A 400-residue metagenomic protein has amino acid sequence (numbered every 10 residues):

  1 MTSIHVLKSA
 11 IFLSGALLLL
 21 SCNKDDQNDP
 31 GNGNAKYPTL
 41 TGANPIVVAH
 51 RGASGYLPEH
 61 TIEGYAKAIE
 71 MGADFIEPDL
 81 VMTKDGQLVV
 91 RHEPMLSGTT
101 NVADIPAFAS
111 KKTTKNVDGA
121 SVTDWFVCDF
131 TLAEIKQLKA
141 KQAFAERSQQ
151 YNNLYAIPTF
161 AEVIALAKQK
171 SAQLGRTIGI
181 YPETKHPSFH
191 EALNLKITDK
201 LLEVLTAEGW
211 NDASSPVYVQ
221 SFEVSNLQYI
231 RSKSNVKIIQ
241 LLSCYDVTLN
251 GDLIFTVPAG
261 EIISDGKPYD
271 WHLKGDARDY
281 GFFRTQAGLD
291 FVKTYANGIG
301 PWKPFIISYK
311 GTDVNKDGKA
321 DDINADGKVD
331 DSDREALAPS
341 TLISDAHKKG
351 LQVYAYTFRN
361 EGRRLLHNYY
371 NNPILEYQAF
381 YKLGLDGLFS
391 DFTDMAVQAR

Functional and structural regions predicted by a protein language model:
M1-I11: Bacterial N-terminal signal peptides that target proteins for export
S14-A16: A signal for long, low-complexity, Ser/Thr/Asn-enriched, surface-exposed stalk/shaft and domain-boundary segments
C22-R400: Phosphate-group recognition and catalysis centered on beta-loop-alpha active-site segments
